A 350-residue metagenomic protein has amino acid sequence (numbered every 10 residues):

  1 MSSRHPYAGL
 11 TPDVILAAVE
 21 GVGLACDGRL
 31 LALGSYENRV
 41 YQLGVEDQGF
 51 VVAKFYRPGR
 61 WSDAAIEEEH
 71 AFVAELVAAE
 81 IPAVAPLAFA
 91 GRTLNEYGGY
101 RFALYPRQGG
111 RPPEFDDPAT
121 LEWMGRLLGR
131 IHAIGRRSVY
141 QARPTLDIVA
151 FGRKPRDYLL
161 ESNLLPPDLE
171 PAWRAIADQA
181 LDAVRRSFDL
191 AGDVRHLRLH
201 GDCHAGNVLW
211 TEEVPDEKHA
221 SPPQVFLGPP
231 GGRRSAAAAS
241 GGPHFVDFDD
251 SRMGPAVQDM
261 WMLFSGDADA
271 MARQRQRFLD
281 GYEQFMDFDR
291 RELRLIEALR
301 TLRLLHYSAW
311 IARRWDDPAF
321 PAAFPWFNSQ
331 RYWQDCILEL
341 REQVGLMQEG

Functional and structural regions predicted by a protein language model:
M1-C26: Juxta-kinase regulatory segment immediately upstream of eukaryotic protein kinase catalytic domains
S3, N163, A309-G350: ATP/Mg2+ or Mg2+-diphosphate-binding catalytic cores that bind nucleotide phosphates or diphosphates via glycine-rich
V22-G44: ATP-binding glycine-rich phosphate-binding loop
E37-A53, P86, D182-M260: Active-site acidic catalytic loop and adjacent metal/ATP-binding pocket of ATP-dependent phosphoryl transfer enzymes
V45-Q141: ATP-binding pocket architecture of kinase catalytic cores
P58, F102-F115, R156-L165, Y307-A323: A glycine-centered beta->alpha junction motif in the catalytic cores of kinase/phosphotransferase enzymes
E114-A172, V194-H196, A323-F324: A cross-family kinase active-site recognition segment
A236, A256-D287, R303-A319: Active-site activation/catalytic loop segments of kinase-like enzymes and analogous catalytic loops in related
